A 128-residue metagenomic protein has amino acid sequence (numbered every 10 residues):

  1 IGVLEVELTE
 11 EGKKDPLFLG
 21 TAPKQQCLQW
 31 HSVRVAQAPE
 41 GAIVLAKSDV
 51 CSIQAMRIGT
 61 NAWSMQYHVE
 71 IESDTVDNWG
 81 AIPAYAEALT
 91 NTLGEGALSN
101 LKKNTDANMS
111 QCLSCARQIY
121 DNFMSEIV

Functional and structural regions predicted by a protein language model:
I1-D74: Pocket-forming structural segment of enzyme catalytic cores
I71-V128: Acyltransferase
